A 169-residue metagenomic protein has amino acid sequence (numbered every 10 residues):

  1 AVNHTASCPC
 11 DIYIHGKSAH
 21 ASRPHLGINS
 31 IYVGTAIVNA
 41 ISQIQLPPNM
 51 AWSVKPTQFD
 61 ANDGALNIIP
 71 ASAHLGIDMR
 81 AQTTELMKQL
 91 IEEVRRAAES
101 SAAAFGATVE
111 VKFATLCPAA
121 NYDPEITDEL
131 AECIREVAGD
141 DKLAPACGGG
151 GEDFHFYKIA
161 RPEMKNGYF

Functional and structural regions predicted by a protein language model:
A1-N121, G148: Midchain, well-structured core segments that form catalytic/ion-binding scaffolds
K112-F169: An extended, acidic, His-containing surface patch that forms the Zn2+-binding/catalytic region of metallohydrolases
